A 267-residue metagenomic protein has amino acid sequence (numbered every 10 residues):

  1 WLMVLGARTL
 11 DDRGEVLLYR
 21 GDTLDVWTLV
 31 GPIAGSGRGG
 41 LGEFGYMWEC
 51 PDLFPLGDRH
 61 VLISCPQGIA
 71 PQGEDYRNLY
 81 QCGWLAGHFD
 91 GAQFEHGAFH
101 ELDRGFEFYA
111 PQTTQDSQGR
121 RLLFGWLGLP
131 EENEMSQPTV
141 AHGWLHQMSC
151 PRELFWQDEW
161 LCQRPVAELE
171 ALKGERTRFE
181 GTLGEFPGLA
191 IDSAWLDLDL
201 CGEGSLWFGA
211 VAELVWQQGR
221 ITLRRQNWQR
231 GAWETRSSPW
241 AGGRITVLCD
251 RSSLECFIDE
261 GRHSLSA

Functional and structural regions predicted by a protein language model:
W1-D11, V16-Y19, L29-G31, C50-F54 (+2 more regions): Hydrophobic core segments of beta-strands in well-ordered, beta-rich domains
L5, V26-D52, I69, A92-Y109: Surface loop/turn signatures of beta-propeller and other carbohydrate-active proteins
R8-D11, L41-F44, G73-N78, H142-L145: Short consensus segments that form the blades of beta-propeller domains, in both extracellular/periplasmic
L10-D12, R38-G42, D52-F54, V61 (+6 more regions): Flexible loop/turn segments at secondary-structure boundaries
D12-L18, A70-A86, E132-E134, C150: Structural motif
D12-R13, G45, D192, A241: Residue-level preference for beta-strand/loop junctions
R20-L24: Conserved Ser/Thr-centered positions that define the repeating blades of beta-propeller domains
C82-A267: Beta-rich accessory regions
